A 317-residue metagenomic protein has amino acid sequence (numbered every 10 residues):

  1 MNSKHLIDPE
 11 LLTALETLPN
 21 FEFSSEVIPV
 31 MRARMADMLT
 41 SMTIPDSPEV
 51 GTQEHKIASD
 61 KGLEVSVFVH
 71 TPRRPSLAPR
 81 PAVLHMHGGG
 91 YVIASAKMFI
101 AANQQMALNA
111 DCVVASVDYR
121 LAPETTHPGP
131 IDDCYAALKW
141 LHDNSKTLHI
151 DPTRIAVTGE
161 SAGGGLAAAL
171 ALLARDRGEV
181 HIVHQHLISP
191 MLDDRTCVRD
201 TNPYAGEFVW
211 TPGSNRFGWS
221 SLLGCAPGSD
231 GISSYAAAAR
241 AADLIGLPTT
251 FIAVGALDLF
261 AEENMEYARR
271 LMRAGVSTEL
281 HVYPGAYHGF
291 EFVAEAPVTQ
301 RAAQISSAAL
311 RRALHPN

Functional and structural regions predicted by a protein language model:
M1-P72, G228, L314-N317: A glycine/proline-hinged amphipathic helix-loop "lid/cap" segment that gates access to hydrophobic ligand pockets
V67-P79, A239-L244: Short beta-strand-to-loop junctions in surface cap/lid or active-site-entrance loops
P79-G88: Short beta-strand element of the alpha/beta-hydrolase
K97-S116: Short amphipathic alpha-helix adjacent to the substrate-entry channel of hydrolases
T125-T147, S306: Alpha/beta-hydrolase active-site loop
H142-V157, R177: Gly/Ser-rich "nucleophile elbow"/oxyanion-hole loop immediately N-terminal to the catalytic nucleophile in hydrolases
P152-T153, A168-N317: Alpha/beta hydrolase fold serine-hydrolase catalytic domain that processes acyl esters and thioesters
G159, G163, A167: Gly/Ala-rich beta-loop-alpha elbow adjacent to hydrolase catalytic centers
